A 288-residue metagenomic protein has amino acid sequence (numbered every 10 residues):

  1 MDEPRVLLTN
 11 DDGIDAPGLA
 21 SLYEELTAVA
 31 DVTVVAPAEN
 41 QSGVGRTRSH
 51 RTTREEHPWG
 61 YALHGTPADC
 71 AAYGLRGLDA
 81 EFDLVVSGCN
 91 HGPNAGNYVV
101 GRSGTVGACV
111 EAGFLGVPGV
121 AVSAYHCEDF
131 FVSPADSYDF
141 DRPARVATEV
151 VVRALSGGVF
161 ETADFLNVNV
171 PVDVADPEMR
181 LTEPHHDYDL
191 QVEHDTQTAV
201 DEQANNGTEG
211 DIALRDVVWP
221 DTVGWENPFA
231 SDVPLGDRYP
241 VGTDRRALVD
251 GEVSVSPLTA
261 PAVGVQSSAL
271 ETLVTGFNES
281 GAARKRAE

Functional and structural regions predicted by a protein language model:
M1-R5, A287-E288: Terminal disorder- and signal-encoded targeting elements
D2, A16-E81: A cross-family phosphate/adenosyl-ligand binding-site feature
R5, D31-V32, P118, E252: Residues at the starts of beta-strands that form the adenosine-phosphate
T9-D15, V99-V100: Short, glycine-rich nucleotide/cofactor-binding loops
N40, T66-P67, N90-P93, A260-P261: Short glycine-rich anion-binding loops that position phosphate/pyrophosphate groups of nucleotides and phosphorylated
D83-V132, F140: Internal, conserved structured core segments that host functional sites
R145-V168: A charged, well-structured terminal subsegment
E161, F165, N169-E288: C-terminal accessory domains and tails appended to enzymatic cores
